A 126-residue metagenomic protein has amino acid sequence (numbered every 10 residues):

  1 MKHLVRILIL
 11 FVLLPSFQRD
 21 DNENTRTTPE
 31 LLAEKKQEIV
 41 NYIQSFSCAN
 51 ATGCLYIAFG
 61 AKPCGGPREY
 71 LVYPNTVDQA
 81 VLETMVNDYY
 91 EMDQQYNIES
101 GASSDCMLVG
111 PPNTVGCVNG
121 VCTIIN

Functional and structural regions predicted by a protein language model:
K2-L10: Sec-dependent signal peptide recognition, specifically the positively charged N-region followed immediately by
P15-E34: Bacterial Sec-dependent N-terminal signal peptides
T28-N126: First exposed extracellular module after export/assembly in secreted or surface-exposed proteins
